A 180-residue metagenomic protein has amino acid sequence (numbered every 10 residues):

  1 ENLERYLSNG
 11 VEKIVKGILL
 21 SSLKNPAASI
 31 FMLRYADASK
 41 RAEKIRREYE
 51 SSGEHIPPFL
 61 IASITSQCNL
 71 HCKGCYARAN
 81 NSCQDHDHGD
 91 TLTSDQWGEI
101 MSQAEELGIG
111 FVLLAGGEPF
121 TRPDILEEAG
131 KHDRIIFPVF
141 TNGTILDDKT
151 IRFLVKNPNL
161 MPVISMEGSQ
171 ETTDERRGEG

Functional and structural regions predicted by a protein language model:
E1-R5, N9: N-terminal accessory interaction module
L3, I45-Y49, A79: Extended hydrophobic/Leu-rich segments
N9-I61: N-terminal [4Fe-4S]-dependent radical SAM core
E12, L23-A27, S63-S66, G89-T93 (+2 more regions): Short acidic/polar alpha-helix capping motifs at helix-coil junctions
R46-R47, Q84-H86, I135-I136, D174-E175: A short, structure-level motif marking secondary-structure boundaries and short turns
Y49-E50, L60, H88-G89, P138-V139 (+1 more regions): A generic structural signal for short
G53-D95: Canonical Radical SAM [4Fe-4S] cluster-binding loop centered on the CxxxCxxC motif and its immediate flanking residues
S94-A115, F120-G180: Radical SAM/AdoMet-radical enzyme domain recognition
